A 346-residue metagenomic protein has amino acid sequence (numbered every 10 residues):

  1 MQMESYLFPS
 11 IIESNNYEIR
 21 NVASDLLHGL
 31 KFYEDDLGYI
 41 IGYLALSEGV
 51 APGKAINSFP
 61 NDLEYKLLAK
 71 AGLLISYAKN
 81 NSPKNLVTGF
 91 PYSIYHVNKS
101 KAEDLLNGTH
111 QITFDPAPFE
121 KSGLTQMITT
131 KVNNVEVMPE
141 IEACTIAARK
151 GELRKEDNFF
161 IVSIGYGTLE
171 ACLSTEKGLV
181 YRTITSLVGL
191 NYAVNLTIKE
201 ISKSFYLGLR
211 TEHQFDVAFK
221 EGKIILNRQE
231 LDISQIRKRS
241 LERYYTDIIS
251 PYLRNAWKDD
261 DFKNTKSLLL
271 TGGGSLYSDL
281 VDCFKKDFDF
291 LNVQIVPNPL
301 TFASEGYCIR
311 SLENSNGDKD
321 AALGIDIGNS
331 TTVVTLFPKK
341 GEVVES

Functional and structural regions predicted by a protein language model:
M1-F159, G178-S186, L190, S234-N329 (+1 more regions): Nucleotide/phosphate-binding catalytic cleft detector across ATP-hydrolyzing and phosphate-transferring enzymes
N15-I19, Y166, C172-D216: Glycine-rich phosphate-binding loop plus the immediately following alpha-helix
S24-H28, G167, V217-K220: A short, compositionally biased
F32, L173, I224: Short aromatic-centered micro-motifs
I146-A147, E170-C172: Short helix/loop capping segments that flank catalytic or ligand/cofactor-binding pockets
I164-E170, N329-T332: Ser/Thr-glycine-rich phosphate-binding loops at phosphate-binding pockets of nucleotides, nucleotide cofactors
S202-S240: A mobile "lid/hinge" subdomain adjacent to the ATP/sugar-phosphate binding pocket shared across diverse ATP-dependent
